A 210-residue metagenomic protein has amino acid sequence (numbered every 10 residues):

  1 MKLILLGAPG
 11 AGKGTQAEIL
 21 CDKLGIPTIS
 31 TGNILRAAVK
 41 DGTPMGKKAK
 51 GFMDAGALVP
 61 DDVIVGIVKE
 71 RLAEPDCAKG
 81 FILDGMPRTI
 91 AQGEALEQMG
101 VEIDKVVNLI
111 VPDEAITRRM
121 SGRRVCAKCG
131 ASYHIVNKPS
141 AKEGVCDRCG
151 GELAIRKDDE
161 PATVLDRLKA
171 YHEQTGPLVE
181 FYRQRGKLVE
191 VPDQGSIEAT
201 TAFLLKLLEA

Functional and structural regions predicted by a protein language model:
M1-A210: Glycine-rich phosphate-binding loop of ATP-dependent small-molecule kinases
